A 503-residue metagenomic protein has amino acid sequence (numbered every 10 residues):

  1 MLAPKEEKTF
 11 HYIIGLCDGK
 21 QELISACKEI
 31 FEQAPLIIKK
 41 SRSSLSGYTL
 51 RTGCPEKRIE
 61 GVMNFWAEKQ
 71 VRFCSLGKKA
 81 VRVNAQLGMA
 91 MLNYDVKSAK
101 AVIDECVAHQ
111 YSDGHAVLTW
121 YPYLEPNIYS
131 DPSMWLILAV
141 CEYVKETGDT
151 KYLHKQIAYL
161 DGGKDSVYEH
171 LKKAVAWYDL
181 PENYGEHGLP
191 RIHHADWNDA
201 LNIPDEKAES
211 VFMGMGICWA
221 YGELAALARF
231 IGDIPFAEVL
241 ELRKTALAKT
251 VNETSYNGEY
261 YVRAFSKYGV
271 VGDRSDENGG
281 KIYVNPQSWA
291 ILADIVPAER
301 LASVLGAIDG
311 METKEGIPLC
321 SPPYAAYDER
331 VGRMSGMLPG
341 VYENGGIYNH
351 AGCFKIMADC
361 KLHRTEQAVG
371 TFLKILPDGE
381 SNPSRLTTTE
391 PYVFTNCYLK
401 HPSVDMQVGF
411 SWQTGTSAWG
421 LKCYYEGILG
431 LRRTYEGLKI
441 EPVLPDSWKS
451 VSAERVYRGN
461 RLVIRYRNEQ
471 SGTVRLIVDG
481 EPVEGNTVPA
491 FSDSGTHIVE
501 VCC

Functional and structural regions predicted by a protein language model:
M1-K78, T150-Y168, A228-F230, I234-V239 (+1 more regions): Acidic/polar, glycine-enriched structural segments that form the non-catalytic walls/loops of the carbohydrate-binding
E6, R42-I157, E209, N278-I295 (+3 more regions): Substrate-binding groove/exosite segments of carbohydrate-active enzymes
E6-K20, L118-T119, E125-D131, T150-E241 (+3 more regions): The feature captures the catalytic groove of carbohydrate-active enzymes
I14-L16, V140, C503: Short beta-strand segments enriched in hydrophobic/aromatic residues within well-folded beta-rich domains
K40-S44, G53, E60, V117 (+4 more regions): Catalytic cores of carbohydrate-active enzymes
G53-V62, R82-Q86, N93-K97, Y111 (+5 more regions): Active-site acid/base region of carbohydrate-active enzymes
E68, R72, A108, S112 (+7 more regions): Conserved helix-loop functional segments at active or binding sites
V341-Y342, F354-C503: Non-catalytic C-terminal accessory modules of carbohydrate-active enzymes
